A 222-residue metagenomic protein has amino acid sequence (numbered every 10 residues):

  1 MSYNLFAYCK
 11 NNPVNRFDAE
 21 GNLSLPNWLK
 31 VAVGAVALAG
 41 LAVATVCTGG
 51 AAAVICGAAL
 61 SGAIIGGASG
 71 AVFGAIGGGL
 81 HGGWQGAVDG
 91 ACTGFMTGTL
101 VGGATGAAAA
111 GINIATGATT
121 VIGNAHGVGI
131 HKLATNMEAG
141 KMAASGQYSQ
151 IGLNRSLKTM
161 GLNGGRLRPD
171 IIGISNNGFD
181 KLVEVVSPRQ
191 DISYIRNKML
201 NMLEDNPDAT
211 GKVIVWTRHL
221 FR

Functional and structural regions predicted by a protein language model:
M1-L29, G34: Short turn/helix-capping motifs enriched in Asx and small/polar residues
Y3-L5, N11-V14, V43, G77 (+2 more regions): Generic secondary-structure boundary/loop-capping signal
N11-V14, V72, I76, F179 (+1 more regions): Hydrophobic aliphatic residue packing
L25-T120: Hydrophobic, membrane-inserting alpha-helical segments
T93, N113-R222: Catalytic toxin/effector domains delivered as secreted proteins or via bacterial secretion systems
